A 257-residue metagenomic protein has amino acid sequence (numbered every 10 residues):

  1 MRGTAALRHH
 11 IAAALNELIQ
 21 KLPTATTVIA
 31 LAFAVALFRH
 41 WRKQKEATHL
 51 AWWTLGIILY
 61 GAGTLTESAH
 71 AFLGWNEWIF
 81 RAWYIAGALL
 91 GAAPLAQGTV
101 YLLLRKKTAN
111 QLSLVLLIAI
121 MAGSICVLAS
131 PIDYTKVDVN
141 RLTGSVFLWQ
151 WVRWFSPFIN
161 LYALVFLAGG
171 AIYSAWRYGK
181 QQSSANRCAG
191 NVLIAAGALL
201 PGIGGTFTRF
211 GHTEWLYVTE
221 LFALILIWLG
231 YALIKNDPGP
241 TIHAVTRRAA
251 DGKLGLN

Functional and structural regions predicted by a protein language model:
H9-A30: Hydrophobic transmembrane alpha-helical segments in integral membrane proteins
I19-P23, A129-Y134, N140-G170: Extracellular-loop-to-transmembrane junctions of the mid-late helices
A25-F33, H49-H70, V192-T208: Hydrophobic alpha-helical transmembrane segments of multi-pass membrane proteins
F33-L37, P94-V100, W154-Q182: Alpha-helical transmembrane segments in multipass membrane proteins, preferentially the mid-helix core
Q44-I57, N110-L114, A185-L193: Membrane-interfacial loop-to-transmembrane alpha-helix junctions, especially the N-terminal start
A62-W83, G205-T219: Helix-loop junctions on the outward
V100-V137: The cytoplasmic-loop to transmembrane-helix boundary for the fourth helix
G169-R177, A185-N257: C-terminal transmembrane-bundle signature of multipass membrane proteins, characterized by strong activation on
